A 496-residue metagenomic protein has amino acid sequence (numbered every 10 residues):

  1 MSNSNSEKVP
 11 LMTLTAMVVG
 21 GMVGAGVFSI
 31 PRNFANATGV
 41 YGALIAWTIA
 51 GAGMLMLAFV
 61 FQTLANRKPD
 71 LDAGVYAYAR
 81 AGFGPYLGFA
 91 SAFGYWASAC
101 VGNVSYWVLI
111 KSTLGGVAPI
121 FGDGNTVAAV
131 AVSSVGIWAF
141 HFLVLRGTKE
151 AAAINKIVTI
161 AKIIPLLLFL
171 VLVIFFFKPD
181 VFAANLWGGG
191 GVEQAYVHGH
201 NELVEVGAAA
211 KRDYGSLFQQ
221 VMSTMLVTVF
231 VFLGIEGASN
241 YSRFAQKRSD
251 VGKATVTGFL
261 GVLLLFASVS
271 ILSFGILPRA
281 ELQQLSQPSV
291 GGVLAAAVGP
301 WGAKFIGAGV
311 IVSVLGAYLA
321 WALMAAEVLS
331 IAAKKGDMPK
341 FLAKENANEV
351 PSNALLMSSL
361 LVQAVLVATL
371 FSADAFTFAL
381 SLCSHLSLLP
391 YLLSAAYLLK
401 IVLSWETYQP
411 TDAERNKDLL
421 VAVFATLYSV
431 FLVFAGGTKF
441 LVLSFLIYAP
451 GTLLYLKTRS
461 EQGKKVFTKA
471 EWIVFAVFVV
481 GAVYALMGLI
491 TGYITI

Functional and structural regions predicted by a protein language model:
M1-L44, M54-Q62, D70-D72, A208-G215 (+1 more regions): Membrane-interface "cap" regions at the ends of multi-pass membrane proteins
S6, P10-M12, V130-S134, Q246-R248 (+5 more regions): Loop-to-transmembrane helix boundary motifs in multi-pass membrane proteins
N33-G39, A43-L44, S112, G116-A129 (+7 more regions): Transmembrane helix-loop boundary segments of multi-pass membrane transporters
A35-N36, A46, L55-L145, E150 (+3 more regions): Hydrophobic transmembrane alpha-helices that form the core helical bundles of multi-pass secondary transporters
Y76-A79, G84, G115-F121, E193-R212 (+2 more regions): TM-loop-TM module centered on a large, flexible mid-protein loop between adjacent transmembrane helices in multi-pass
L114, A128-G190, T255-F259, S384-P390 (+2 more regions): Membrane-interface loop-to-helix entry segments
I160-V206, I271-L277, A395-Q409, E461 (+1 more regions): Hydrophobic alpha-helical segments and their helix-loop junctions in multi-pass secondary transporters
E345-N346, Y391-G481: C-terminal membrane-solvent junction of multi-pass transporters and transport-like membrane proteins
